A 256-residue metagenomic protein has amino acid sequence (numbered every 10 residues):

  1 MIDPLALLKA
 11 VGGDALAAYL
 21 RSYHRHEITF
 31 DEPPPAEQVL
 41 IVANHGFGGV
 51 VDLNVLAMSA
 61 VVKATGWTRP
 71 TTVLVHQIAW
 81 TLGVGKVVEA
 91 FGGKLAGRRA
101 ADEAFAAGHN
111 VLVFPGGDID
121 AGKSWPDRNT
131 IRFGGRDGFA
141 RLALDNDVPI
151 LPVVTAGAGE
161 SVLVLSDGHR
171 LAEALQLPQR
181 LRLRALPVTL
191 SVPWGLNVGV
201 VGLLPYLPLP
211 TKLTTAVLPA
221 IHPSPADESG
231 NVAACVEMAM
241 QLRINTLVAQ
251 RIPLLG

Functional and structural regions predicted by a protein language model:
M1-A100, G168, N245-G256: Membrane-anchoring hydrophobic helices of lipid-metabolizing enzymes
M1-G12, E103-G256: Non-catalytic C-terminal accessory region of glycerolipid acyltransferases and related lyso-lipid remodeling enzymes
